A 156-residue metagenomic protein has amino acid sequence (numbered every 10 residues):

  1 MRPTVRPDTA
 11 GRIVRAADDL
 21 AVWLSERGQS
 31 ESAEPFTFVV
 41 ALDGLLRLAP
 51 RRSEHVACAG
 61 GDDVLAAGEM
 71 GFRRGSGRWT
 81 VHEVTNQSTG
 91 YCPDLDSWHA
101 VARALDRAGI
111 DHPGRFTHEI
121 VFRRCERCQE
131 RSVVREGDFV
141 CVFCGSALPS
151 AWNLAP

Functional and structural regions predicted by a protein language model:
M1-V64: General detector of N-terminal leader/presequence modules that precede the first folded domain
F38-V39, M70-F72: Broad, structure-driven detector of short, well-ordered beta-strand segments within folded domains
L42, A66, E119-V121: A generic structural signal for well-ordered coil/turn residues at beta-strand boundaries that shape enzyme active-site
L42-D43, R73-G77: Short acidic-glycine loop/turn motifs at beta-strand connectors
L45-L46, W79, F139: Hydrophobic residues embedded in beta-strands of well-ordered beta-sheets
L46, G61, A66-G71, E83-N86: Extended, well-ordered protein cores
R51, G75, N86-T89: Beta-hairpin (beta-strand-turn-beta-strand) motif
T85-P156: Cys/His-clustered metal-coordination modules, chiefly Zn-binding fingers
